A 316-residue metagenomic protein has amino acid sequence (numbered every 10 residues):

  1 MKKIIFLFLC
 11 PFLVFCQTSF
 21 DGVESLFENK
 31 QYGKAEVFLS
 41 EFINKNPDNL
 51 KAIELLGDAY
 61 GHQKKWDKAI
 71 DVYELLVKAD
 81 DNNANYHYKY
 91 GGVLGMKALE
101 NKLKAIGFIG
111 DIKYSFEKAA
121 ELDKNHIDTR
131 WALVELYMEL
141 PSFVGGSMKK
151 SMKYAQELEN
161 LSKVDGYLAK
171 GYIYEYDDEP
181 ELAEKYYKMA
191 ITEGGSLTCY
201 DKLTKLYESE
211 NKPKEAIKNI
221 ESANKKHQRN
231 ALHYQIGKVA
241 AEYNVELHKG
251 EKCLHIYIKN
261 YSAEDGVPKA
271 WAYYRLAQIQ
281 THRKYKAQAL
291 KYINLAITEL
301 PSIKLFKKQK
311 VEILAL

Functional and structural regions predicted by a protein language model:
V14-D67, N85-Y88, K310, L314-L316: N-terminal leader/linker segments that initiate helical-solenoid repeat arrays
L26, Y60, L94, N101 (+7 more regions): Residue at a conserved register position within TPR or TPR-like alpha-solenoid repeats
N29, Q63, K97, L140 (+5 more regions): Structural motif corresponding to the intra-repeat A-B loop/turn of tetratricopeptide repeats
P47, D81, Y88, G107 (+6 more regions): Residue signature of alpha-solenoid helical repeat architecture, marking inter-repeat boundaries and helix-start
K51, L55, H62, K89 (+6 more regions): Canonical tetratricopeptide repeat
A52, Y86, T129, G166-L168 (+5 more regions): TPR alpha-solenoid repeat register
